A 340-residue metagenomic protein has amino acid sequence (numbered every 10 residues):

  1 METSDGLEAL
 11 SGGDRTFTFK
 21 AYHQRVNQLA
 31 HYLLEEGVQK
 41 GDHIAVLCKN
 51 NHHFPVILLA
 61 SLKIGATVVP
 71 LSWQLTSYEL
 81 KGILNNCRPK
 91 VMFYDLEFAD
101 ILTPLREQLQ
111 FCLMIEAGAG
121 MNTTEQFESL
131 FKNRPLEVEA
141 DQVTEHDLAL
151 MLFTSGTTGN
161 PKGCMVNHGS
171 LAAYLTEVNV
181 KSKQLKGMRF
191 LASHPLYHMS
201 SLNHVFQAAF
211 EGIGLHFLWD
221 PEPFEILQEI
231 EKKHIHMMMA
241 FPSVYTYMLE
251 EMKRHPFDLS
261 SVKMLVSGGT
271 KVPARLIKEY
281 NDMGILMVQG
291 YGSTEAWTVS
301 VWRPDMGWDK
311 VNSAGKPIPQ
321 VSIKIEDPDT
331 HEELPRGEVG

Functional and structural regions predicted by a protein language model:
G6-N51, P55-L59, T76-K81, E128-S129: Conserved AMP-binding/adenylate-forming core of the ANL superfamily
T18-K20, A149-A173: Conserved AMP-binding A3 loop
H23-L29, E145, C164-K186, S193 (+3 more regions): Conserved structural elements of the adenylate-forming
A99-E145, M252: ANL superfamily adenylate-forming
R134-F153, N160, K183-R189: Conserved pre-ATP/AMP-binding loop-to-beta segment of ANL
A172-R189, Y197-M237, E251-K253: Conserved AMP-binding/adenylation subdomain of ANL enzymes
F210, I235-A240, L249-D309, S322: Gly/Ser/Thr-rich phosphate-binding loop
K324-G340: Conserved beta-loop-beta connector loops within the AMP-binding
